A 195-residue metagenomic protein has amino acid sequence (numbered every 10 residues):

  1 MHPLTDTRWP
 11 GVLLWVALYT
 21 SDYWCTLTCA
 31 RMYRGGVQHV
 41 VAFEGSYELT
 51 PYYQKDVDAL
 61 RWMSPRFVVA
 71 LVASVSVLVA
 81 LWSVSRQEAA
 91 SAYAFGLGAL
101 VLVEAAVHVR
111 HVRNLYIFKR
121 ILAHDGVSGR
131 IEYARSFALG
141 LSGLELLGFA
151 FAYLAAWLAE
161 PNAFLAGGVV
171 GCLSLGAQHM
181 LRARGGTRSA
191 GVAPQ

Functional and structural regions predicted by a protein language model:
M1-Q195: Hydrophobic alpha-helical segments at protein termini of multi-pass membrane proteins
